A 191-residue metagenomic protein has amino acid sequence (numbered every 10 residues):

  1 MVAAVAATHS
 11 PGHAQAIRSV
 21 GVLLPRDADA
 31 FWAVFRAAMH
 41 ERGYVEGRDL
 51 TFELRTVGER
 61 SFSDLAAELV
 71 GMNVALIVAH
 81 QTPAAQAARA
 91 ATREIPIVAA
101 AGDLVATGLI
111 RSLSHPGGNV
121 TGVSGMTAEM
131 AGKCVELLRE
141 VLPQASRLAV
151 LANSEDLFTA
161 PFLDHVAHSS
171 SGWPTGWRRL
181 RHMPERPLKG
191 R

Functional and structural regions predicted by a protein language model:
M1-R191: Short hydrophobic alpha-helices and adjacent helix-cap/hinge residues
